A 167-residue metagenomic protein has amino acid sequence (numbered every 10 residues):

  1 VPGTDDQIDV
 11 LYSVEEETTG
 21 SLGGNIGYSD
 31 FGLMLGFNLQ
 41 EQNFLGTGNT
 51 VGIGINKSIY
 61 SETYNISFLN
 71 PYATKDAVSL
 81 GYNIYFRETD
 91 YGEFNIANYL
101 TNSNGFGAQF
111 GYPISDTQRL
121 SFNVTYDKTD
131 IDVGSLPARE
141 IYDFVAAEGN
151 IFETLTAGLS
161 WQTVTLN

Functional and structural regions predicted by a protein language model:
V1-N167: Gram-negative/organellar outer-membrane beta-barrel architecture
